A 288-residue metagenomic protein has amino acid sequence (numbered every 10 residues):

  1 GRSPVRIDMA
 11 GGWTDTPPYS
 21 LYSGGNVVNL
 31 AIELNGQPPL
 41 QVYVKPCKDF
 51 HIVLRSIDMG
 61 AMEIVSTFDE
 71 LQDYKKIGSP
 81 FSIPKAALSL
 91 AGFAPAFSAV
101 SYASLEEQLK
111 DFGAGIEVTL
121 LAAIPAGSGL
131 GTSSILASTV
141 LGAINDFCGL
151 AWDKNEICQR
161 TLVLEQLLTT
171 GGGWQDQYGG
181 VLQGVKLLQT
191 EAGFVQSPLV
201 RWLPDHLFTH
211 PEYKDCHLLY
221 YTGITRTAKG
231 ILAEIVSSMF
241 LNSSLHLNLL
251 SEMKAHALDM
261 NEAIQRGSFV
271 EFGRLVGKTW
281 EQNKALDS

Functional and structural regions predicted by a protein language model:
G1-A10, T14-K110, L121, Q159-T169 (+1 more regions): C-terminal nucleotide
P38, S79-P84, A114, T132 (+4 more regions): Generic hydrophobic, aliphatic-rich segments that mediate packing or membrane embedding
A87, A126-S128: Helix-loop-helix module between adjacent transmembrane segments
A114-L120: Flexible, acidic active-site loops/lids enriched in D/E/S/T/G that coordinate Mg2+ and/or position polar
S128-L150: DPxDG-like acidic metal-binding loop motif
G131-T132, W152, T169, L247: Alpha-helix capping and helix-loop boundary segments enriched in small/acidic/polar residues
F147-K154, S197: Inter-helical turn/loop segments and adjacent helix faces that build the functional surface of alpha-helical bundle
